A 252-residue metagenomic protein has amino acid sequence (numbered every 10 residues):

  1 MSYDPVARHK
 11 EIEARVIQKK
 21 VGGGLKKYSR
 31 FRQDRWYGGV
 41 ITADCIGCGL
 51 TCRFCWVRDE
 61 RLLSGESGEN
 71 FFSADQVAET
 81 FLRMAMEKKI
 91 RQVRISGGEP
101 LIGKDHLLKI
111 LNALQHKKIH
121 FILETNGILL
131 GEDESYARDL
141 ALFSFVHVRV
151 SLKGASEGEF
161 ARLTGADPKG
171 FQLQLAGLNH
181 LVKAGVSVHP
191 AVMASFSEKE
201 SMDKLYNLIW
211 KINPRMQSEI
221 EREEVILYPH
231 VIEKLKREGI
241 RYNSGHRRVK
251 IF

Functional and structural regions predicted by a protein language model:
M1-G49, R53, V57-S64: N-terminal [4Fe-4S]-dependent radical SAM core
M1-H9, E13-K20, A176-F252: Auxiliary Fe-S-binding modules of radical SAM enzymes
V40, E66-E69, A166: Pocket-edge positions in alpha/beta enzyme catalytic cores
A43, F72, D105: Conserved active-site and cofactor/substrate-binding residues in soluble primary-metabolism enzymes
R53-W56, S64-G68, D105-L107, D133-S135: Short, conserved acidic/polar surface loops in the N-terminal third of protein domains
R58-V93: Conserved alpha-helical substructure of the radical SAM core
L62-G65, E124, A191, G245: Residue-level detector of family-conserved "landmark" positions at structurally sensitive sites
L82-Q92, G97, L101-E221: Conserved AdoMet/S-adenosylmethionine-binding subsite of the radical SAM
